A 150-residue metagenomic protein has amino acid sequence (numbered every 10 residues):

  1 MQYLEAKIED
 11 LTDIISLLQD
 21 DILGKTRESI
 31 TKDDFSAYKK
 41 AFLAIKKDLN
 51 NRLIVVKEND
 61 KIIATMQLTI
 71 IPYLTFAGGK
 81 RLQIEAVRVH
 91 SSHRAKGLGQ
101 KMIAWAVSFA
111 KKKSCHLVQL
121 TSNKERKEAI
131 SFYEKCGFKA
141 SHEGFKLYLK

Functional and structural regions predicted by a protein language model:
Q2-S16: A short beta-loop-alpha structural element at the N-terminal edge of CoA-dependent acyl/N-acetyltransferase catalytic
I8-E9, Q19-T26, D33-G79, Y148: Acetyl-CoA-dependent GNAT
I54, I63-L68, L82, V87 (+2 more regions): Conserved GNAT-family N-acetyltransferase fold
Y73-I84, R94, S141: A conserved beta-turn-beta hairpin within the catalytic core of GNAT-like acetyltransferases that forms part
A86-V89, A95-S108, K135: Conserved acetyl-CoA-binding loop-helix of GNAT-fold acetyltransferases
H90, N123: Residue-level recognition of the GNAT/N-acetyltransferase active site
Q100, H116, K124-H142, L147: Conserved active-site alpha-helix within GNAT-family acetyltransferase domains
I103, A110-S122: Conserved GNAT acetyl-CoA-binding A-motif
